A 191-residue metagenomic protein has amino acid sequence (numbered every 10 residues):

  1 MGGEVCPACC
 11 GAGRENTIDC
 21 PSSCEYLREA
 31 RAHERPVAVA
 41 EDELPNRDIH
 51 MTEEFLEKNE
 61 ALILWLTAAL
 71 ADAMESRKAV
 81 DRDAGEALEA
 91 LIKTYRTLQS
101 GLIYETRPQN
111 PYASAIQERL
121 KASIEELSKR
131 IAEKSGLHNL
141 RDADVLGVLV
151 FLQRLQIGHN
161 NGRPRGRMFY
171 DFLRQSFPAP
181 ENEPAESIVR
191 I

Functional and structural regions predicted by a protein language model:
M1-A40: N-terminal cysteine/histidine-rich coordination modules
Y26-L56, A61: Charged, helix-prone or intrinsically disordered regulatory segments positioned adjacent to compact structured domains
R47-I191: Domain-scale terminal segments
